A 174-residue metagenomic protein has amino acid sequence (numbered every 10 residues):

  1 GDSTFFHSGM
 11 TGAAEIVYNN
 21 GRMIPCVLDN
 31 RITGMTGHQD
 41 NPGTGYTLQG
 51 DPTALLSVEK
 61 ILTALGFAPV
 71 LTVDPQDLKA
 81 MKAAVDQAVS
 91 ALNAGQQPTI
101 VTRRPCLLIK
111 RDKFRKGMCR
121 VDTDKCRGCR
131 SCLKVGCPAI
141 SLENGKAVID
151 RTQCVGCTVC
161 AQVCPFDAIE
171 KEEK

Functional and structural regions predicted by a protein language model:
G1-T99, R111-D112: Thiamine diphosphate
S3-T4, Q49, T123, V148-R151: Residue-level marker of alpha-helix boundaries and capping positions
L28-R31, P75, R104-P105, G145 (+1 more regions): Short, ordered loop/turn segments at secondary-structure junctions
V89-L142: Glycine/aspartate-rich loop-and-adjacent alpha/beta segment that forms the canonical ThDP
R127-V148, V159-K174: Iron-sulfur cluster-binding cysteine motifs and their immediate structural context in ferredoxin-like electron-transfer
